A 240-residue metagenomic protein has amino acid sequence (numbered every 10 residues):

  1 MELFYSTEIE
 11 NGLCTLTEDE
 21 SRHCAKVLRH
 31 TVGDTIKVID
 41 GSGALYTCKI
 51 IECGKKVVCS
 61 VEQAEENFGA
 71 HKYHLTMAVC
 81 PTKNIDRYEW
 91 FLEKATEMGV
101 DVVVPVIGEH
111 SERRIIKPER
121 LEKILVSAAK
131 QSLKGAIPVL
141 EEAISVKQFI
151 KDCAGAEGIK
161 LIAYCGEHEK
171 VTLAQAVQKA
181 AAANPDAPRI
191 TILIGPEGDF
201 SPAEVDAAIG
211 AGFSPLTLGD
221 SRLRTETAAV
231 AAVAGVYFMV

Functional and structural regions predicted by a protein language model:
M1-E66: N-terminal positively charged helical leader segments and presequences
T7-E8, E18-D19, G41-S42, C80-P81 (+3 more regions): Fold-independent oxyanion-binding glycine-rich loops and adjacent beta-strand/coil segments at enzyme active sites
G12, V32-D34, A44-Y46, K55-V57 (+5 more regions): A generic structural signal for short beta-strands and their flanking turns/coil linkers
A64, G108-S111, E197, D220-S221: Short, ordered loop/turn segments at secondary-structure junctions
F68-I162: RNA substrate-binding interface of SAM-dependent RNA methyltransferases
K160-D206, F213-D220: Active-site/ligand-binding-proximal alpha/beta "capping" segment
P202-V240: Structured adenosyl-cofactor binding patch, chiefly the S-adenosyl-L-methionine
